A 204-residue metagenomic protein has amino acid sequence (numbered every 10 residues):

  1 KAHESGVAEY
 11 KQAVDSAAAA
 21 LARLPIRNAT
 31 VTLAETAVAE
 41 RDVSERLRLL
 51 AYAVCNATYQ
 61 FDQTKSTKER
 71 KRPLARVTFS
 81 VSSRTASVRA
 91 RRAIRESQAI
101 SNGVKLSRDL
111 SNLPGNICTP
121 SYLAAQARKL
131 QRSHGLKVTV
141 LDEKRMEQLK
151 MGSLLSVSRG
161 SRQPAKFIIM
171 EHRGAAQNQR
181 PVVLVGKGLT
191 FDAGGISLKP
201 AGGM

Functional and structural regions predicted by a protein language model:
K1-G188, A193, A201-G203: Short amphipathic alpha-helical segment within the helicase RecA-like ATPase core that mediates nucleic-acid
